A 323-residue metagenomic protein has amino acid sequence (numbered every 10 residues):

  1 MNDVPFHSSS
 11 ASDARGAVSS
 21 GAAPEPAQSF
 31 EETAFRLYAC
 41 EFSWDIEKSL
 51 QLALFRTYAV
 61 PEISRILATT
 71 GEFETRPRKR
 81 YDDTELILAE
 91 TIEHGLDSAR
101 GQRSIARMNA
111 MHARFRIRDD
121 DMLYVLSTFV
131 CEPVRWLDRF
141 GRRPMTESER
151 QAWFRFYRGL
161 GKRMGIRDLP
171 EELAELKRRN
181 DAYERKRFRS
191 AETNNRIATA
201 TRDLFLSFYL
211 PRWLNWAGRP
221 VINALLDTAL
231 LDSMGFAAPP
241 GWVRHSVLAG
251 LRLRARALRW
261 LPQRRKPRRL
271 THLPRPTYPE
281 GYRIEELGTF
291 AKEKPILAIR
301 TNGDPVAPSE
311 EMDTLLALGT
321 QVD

Functional and structural regions predicted by a protein language model:
M1-D323: Mature, function-bearing regions of proteins
